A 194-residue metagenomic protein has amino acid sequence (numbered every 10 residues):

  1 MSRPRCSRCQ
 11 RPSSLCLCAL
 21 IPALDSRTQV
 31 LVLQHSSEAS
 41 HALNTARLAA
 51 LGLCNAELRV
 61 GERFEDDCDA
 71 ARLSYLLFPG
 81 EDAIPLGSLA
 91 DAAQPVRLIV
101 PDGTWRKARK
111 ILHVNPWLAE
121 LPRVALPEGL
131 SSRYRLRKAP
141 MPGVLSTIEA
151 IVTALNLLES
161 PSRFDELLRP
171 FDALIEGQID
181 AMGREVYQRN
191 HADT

Functional and structural regions predicted by a protein language model:
M1-R3: Immediate flanking context of iron-sulfur cluster ligation sites
C6-C9: Short cysteine-rich clusters marking metal-coordination/redox-active sites
S13-C16: Cys/His-rich microdomains that often coordinate metals
L20-S26: Iron-sulfur (Fe-S) cluster-binding segments and ferredoxin-like electron-carrier domains, especially [2Fe-2S]
T28-E65: Extended interfacial segments that mediate partner engagement and assembly in macromolecular machines
H35, P79, E128: Cofactor-binding loop segments of dinucleotide-utilizing enzymes, especially the Rossmann-like FAD- and NAD(P)+-binding
A50-H113, W117: S-adenosyl-L-methionine/SAH cofactor-binding core of RNA-modifying enzymes
R97, R106, V114-T194: C-terminal folded domains that constitute the principal catalytic or ligand-binding module of multi-domain proteins
